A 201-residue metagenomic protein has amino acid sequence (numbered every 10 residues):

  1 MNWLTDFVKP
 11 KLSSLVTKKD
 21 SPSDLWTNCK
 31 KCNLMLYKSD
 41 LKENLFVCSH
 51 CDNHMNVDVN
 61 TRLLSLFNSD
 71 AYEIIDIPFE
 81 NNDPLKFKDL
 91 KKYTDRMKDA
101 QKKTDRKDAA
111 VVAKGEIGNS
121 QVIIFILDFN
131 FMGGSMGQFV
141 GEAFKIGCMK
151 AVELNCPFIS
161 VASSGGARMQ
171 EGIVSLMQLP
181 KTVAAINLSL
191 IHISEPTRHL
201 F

Functional and structural regions predicted by a protein language model:
M1-I191: Terminal-region recognition feature
I191-F201: Single conserved hydrophobic/aromatic residue that forms the stacking wall/gate of nucleotide- or nucleobase-binding
